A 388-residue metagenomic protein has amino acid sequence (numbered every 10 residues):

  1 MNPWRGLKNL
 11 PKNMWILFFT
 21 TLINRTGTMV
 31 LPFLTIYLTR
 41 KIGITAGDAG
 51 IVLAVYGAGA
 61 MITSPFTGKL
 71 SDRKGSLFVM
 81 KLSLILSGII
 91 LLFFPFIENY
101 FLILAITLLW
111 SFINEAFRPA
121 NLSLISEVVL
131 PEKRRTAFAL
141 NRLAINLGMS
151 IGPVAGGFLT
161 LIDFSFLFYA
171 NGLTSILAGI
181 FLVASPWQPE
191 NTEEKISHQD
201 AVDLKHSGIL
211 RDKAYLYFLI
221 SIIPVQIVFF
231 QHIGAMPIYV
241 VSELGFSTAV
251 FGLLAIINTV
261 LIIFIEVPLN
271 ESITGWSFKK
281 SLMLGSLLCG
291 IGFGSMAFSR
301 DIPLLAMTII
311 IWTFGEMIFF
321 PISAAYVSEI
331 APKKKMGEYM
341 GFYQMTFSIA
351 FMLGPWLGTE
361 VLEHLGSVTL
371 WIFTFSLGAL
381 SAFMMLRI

Functional and structural regions predicted by a protein language model:
M1-P11, Q188-L219: Juxtamembrane intracellular "pre-TM" segments in multi-pass secondary transporters
K8-G57, L216-S221, V225-L254: Helix-loop boundary and gating motifs at the non-cytosolic
M29, G57-P65, M149-S150, T259-V267 (+1 more regions): Residue-level signature of mid-helix packing/kink "hotspots" within the transmembrane helices of 12-pass Major
I62-E98: Conserved MFS/SLC helix-loop-helix module at the cytosolic interface between two early adjacent transmembrane helices
T63-G75, I265-S277, L362: Helix-to-loop junctions at the C-terminal end of transmembrane segments in multipass secondary transporters
F78-L92, K280-S295: Structural signature of the two symmetry-related core transmembrane helices
T107-L147: Cytoplasmic helix-loop-helix junction between adjacent transmembrane helices in 12-TM secondary transporters
T160-L173, E360-G378: A membrane-interface helix-boundary motif in multi-pass transporters
